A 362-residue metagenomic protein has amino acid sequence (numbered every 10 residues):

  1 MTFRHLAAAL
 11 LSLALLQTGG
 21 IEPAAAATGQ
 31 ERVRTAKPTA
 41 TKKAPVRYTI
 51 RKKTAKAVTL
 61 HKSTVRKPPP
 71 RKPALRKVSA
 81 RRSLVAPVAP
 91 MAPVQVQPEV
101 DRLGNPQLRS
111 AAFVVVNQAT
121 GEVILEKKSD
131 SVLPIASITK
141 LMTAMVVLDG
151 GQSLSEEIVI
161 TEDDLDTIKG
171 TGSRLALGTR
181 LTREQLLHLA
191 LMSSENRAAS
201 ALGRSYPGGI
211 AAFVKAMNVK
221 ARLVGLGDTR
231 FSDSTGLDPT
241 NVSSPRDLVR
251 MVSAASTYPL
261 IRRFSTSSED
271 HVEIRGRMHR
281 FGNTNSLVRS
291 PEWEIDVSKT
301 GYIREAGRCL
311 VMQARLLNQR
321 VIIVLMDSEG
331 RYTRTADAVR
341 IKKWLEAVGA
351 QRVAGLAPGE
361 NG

Functional and structural regions predicted by a protein language model:
T2-R109, A347-G362: N-terminal secretory targeting signals
H5, T18, L141, A314-L316 (+1 more regions): Hydrophobic alpha-helical segments, especially transmembrane helices and their immediate juxtamembrane helical caps
P23, R32, A112, E157 (+1 more regions): A residue-level signal for beta-strand positions that form part of recognition/binding surfaces within mature
A24-A27, A176-L177, I341: Short, hinge-like loop/turn segments at secondary-structure boundaries
R32-T35, K127, G150, H188 (+2 more regions): Residue-level detector of alpha-helical segments with a strong bias toward transmembrane helices and their helix-loop
R82-R246, R250-P259, L316-L317: Active-site-adjacent loops and short helices of periplasmic peptidoglycan-processing enzymes
L226-R230, G236-G362: Domain-terminus/edge residues, biased toward the C-terminal soluble/receptor-binding domains of extracytoplasmic
